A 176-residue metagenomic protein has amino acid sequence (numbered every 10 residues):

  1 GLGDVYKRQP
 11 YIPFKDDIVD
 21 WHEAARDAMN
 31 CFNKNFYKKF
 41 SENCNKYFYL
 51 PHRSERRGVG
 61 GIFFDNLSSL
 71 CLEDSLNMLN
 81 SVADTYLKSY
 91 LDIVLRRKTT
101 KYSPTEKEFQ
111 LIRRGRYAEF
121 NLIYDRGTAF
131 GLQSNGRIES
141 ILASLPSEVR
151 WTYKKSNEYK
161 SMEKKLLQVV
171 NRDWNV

Functional and structural regions predicted by a protein language model:
G1-Y6: Short, small-residue-biased leader/transition segments that mark boundaries at the very start of proteins
K7-T100: Long, contiguous internal "core" modules enriched in hydrophobic/ aromatic residues
F14, N33, L132, P146-V149: Alpha-helix initiation/capping motif
I62, Y117-F120, I138-L145: Long, contiguous hydrophobic alpha-helical segments, chiefly transmembrane helices and signal peptides
L72, G131-S134, Y159: Intrinsic-disorder-associated interaction segments
E73-A129, K165-V176: Extended, compositionally biased non-globular segments
D125-S144: Amphipathic alpha-helical/coiled-coil segments positioned at domain termini
I138-V176: TerminUS-proximal long segments
